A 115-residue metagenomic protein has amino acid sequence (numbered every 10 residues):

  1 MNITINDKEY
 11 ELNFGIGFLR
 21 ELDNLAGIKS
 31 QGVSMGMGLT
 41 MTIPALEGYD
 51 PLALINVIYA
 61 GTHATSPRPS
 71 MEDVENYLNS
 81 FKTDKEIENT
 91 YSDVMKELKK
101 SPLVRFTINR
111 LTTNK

Functional and structural regions predicted by a protein language model:
M1-E9, K29-P44, L52, A64-K115: Charged interaction scaffolds used for protein-protein
L12-F14: Short capping micro-motif at the N-terminus of alpha-helices
I16-M35: Short, surface-exposed, low-complexity cationic segments
P51, I55-A60: An amphipathic alpha-helix signature
